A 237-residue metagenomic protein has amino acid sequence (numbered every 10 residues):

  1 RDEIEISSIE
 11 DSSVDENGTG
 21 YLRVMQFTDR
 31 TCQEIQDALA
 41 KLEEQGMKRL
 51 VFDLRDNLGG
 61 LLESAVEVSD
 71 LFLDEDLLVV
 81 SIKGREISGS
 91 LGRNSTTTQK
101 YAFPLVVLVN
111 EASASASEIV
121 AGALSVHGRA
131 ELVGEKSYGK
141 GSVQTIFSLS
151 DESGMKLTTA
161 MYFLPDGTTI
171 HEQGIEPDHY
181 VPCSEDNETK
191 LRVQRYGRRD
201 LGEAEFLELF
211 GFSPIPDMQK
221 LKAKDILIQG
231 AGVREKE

Functional and structural regions predicted by a protein language model:
R1-E3: Surface-exposed edge beta-strands and adjoining flexible/disordered loops or tails in beta-rich
E5-E237: C-terminal "post-core" interaction segments
